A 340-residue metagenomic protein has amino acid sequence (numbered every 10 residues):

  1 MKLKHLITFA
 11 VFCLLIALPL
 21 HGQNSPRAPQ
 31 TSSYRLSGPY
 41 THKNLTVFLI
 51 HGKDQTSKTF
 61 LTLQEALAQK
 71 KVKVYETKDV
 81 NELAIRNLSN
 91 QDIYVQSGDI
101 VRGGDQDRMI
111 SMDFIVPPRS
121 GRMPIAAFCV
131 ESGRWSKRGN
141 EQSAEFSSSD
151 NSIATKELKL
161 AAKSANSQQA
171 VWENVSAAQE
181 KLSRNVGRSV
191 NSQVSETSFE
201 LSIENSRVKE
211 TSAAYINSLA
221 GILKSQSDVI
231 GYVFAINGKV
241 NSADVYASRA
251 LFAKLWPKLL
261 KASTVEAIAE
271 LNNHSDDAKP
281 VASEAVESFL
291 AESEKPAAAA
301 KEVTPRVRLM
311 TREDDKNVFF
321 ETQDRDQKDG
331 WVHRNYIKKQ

Functional and structural regions predicted by a protein language model:
M1-T8: Bacterial N-terminal signal peptides that target proteins for export
F9-A17: Bacterial N-terminal signal peptides
L18-G22: Sec/Tat signal peptide C-region and signal peptidase I cleavage site
Q23-D92, G98-Q340: Intrinsically disordered, low-complexity segments enriched in small/polar residues
